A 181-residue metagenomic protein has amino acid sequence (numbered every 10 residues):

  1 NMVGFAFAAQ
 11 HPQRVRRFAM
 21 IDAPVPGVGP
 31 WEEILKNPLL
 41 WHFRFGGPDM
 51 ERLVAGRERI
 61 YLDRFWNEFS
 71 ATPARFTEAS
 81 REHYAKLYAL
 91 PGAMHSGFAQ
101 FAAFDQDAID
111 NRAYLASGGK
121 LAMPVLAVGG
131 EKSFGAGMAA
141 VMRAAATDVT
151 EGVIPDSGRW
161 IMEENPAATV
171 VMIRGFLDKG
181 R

Functional and structural regions predicted by a protein language model:
M2-V153, M162, R174-R181: Flexible "cap/lid" subdomain of the alpha/beta-hydrolase fold that forms the substrate-access gate
S157-P166, V170: Catalytic histidine-centered segment of alpha/beta-hydrolase-like enzymes
